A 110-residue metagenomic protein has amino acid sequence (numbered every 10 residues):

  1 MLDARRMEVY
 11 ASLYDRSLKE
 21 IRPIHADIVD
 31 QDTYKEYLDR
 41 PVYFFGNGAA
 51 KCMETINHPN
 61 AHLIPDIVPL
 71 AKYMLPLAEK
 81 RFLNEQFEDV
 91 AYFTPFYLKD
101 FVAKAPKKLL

Functional and structural regions predicted by a protein language model:
M1-P69, L83, Y97, V102-A103 (+1 more regions): Surface "functional belts" at beta-alpha junctions
L75: Active-site glycine/GP-rich loop and adjacent strand/helix microenvironment that borders small-molecule binding pockets
A78-Q86: Short, hydrophobic alpha-helical segments
V90-F93: C-terminal catalytic subdomain
